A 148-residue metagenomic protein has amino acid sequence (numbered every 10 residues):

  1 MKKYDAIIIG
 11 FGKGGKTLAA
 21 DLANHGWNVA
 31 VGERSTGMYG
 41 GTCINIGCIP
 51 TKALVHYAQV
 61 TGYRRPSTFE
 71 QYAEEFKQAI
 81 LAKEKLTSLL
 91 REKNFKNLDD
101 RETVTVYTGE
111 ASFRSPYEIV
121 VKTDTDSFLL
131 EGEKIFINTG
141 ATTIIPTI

Functional and structural regions predicted by a protein language model:
M1-G12: Beta1/beta-strand and adjacent pyrophosphate-binding region of the FAD-binding site in flavoprotein oxidoreductases
K2-Y4, D21-W27, E33-I148: Glycine-rich flavin
I9, G32-E33: The conserved SAM/SAH-binding core of class I Rossmann-like methyltransferase domains, concentrating on the hydrophobic
G15-K16: N-terminal Rossmann-fold NAD(P) dinucleotide-binding loop
